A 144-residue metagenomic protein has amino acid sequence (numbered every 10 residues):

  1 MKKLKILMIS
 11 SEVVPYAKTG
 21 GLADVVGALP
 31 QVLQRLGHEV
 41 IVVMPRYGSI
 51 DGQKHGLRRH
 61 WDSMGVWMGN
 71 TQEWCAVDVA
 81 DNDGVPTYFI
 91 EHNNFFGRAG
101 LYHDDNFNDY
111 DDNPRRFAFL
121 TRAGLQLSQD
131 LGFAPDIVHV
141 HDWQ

Functional and structural regions predicted by a protein language model:
E12-V25, D51: A short, glycine/small-residue-rich beta-strand->loop->alpha-helix junction that serves as a flexible
A28-H38: A short, Lys/Arg-enriched amphipathic alpha-helix followed by its capping loop at the start of a domain
V42, R46-L131: A conserved catalytic-core segment of Leloir-type glycosyltransferases
D136: Conserved acidic residues
H141-Q144: Short His-centered aromatic/hydrophobic patch
